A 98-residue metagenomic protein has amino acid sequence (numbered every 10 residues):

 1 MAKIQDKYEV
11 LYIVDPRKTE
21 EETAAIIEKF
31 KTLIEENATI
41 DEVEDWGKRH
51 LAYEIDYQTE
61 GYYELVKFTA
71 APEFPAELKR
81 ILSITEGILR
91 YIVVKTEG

Functional and structural regions predicted by a protein language model:
A2-G98: Structured, basic alpha/beta domains of bacterial-type, RNA-associated proteins
